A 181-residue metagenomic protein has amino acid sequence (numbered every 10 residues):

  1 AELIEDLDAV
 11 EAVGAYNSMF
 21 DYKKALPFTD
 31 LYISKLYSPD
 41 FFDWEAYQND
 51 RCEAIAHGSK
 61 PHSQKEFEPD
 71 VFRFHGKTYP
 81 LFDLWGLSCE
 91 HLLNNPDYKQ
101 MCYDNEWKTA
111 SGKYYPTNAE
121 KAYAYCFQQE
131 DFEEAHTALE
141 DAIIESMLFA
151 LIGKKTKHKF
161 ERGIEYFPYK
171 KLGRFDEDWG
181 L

Functional and structural regions predicted by a protein language model:
A1-D6: Short, well-structured alpha-helical segments in soluble
L7-L181: Metal-dependent phosphoesterase core characteristic of DEDDh/y 3'-5' exonuclease domains
